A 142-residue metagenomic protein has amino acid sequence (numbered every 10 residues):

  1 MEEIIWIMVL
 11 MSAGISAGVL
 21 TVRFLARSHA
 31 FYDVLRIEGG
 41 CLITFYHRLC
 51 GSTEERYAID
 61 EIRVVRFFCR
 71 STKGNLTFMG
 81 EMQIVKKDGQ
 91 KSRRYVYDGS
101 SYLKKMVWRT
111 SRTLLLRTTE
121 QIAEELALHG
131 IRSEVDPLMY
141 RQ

Functional and structural regions predicted by a protein language model:
M1-D33: Alpha-helical transmembrane spans
T21-Y57: Conserved beta-hairpin
L42, E54-S71: Phosphoinositide-dependent membrane-docking surfaces
T44-Y46, F68-S71, V96-Y102: Short regulatory "switch" loops immediately downstream of catalytic or recognition motifs within protein catalytic
Y46-L49, I84-D88: Short acidic, glycine-rich loop/turn motifs
G51, K73-N75: Short glycine/serine/proline-enriched coil/turn segments at secondary-structure junctions
N75-M82: Short aromatic-glycine-enriched beta-strand elements
V85-Q142: Terminal and domain-flanking low-complexity segments
